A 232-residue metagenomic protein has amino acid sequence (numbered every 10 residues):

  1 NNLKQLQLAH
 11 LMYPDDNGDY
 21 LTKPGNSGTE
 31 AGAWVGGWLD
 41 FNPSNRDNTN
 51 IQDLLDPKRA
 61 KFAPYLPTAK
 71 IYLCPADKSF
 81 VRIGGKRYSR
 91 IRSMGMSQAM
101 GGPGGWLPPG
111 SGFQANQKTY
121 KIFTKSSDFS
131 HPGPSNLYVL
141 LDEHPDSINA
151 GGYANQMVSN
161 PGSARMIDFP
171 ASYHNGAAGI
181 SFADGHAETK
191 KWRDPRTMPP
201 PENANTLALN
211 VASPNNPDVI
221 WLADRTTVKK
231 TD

Functional and structural regions predicted by a protein language model:
L3-D232: Short, well-structured segments within or immediately adjacent to enzyme catalytic domains that line ligand-binding
